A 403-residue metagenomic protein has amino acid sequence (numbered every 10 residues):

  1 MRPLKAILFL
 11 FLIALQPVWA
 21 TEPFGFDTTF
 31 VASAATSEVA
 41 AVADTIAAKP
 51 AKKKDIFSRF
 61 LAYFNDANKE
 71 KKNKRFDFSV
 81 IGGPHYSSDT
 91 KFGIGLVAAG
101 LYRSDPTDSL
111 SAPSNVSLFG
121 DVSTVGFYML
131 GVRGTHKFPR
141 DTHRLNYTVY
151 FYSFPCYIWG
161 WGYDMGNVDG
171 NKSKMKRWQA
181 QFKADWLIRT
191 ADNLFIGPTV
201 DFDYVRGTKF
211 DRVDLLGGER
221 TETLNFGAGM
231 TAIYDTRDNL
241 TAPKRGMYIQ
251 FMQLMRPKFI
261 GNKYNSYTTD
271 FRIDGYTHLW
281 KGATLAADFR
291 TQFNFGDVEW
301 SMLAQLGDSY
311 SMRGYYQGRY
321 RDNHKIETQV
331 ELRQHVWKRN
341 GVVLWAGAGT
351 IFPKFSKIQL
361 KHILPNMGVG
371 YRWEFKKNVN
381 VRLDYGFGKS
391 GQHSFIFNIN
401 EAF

Functional and structural regions predicted by a protein language model:
E70-S79, H85-R220, G388-S394, N398-F403: Gram-negative/organellar outer-membrane beta-barrel architecture
D77-Y86, S111-T124, L130, M247-P257 (+3 more regions): Transmembrane beta-strand segments that form the barrel wall of outer-membrane beta-barrel proteins
V80-G82, A98, V116-G120, L145-V149 (+9 more regions): Membrane-embedded beta-strand positions of outer-membrane beta-barrel proteins
P84-G95, L118-M129, R140, T223 (+8 more regions): Solvent-exposed loop/turn segments connecting transmembrane beta-strands in outer-membrane beta-barrel proteins
K91, D105-P106, D141-L145, D192-I196 (+4 more regions): Repeated loop/turn-to-beta-strand initiation elements of outer-membrane beta-barrel proteins
G229, I233, D238-H335: C-terminal outer-membrane beta-barrel translocator/porin domains of Gram-negative envelope proteins and their
G229-M230, V369-F375, Q392-F403: Outer-membrane beta-barrel "beta-signal"
N294-R382: Outer membrane beta-barrel transmembrane domains
